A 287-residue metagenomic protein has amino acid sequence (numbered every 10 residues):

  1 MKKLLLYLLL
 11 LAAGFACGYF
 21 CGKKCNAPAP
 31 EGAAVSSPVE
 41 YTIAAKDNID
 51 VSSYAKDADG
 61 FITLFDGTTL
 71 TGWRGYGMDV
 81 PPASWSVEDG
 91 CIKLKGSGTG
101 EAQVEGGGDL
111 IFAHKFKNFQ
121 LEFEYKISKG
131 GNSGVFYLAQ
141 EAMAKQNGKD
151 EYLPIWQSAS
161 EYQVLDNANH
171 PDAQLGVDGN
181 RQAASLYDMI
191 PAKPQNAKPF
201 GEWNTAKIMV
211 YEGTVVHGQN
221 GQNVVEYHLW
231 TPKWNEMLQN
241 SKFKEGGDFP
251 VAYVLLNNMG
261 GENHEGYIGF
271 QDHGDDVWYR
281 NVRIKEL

Functional and structural regions predicted by a protein language model:
M1-L4: Positively charged n-region of N-terminal signal peptides that target proteins for export
L6-Y7, I284: General helical structural elements
Y7-G18: Hydrophobic membrane-insertion alpha-helices, especially the h-region of bacterial N-terminal signal peptides
C21-L287: Carbohydrate-interacting regions of secretory-pathway proteins
